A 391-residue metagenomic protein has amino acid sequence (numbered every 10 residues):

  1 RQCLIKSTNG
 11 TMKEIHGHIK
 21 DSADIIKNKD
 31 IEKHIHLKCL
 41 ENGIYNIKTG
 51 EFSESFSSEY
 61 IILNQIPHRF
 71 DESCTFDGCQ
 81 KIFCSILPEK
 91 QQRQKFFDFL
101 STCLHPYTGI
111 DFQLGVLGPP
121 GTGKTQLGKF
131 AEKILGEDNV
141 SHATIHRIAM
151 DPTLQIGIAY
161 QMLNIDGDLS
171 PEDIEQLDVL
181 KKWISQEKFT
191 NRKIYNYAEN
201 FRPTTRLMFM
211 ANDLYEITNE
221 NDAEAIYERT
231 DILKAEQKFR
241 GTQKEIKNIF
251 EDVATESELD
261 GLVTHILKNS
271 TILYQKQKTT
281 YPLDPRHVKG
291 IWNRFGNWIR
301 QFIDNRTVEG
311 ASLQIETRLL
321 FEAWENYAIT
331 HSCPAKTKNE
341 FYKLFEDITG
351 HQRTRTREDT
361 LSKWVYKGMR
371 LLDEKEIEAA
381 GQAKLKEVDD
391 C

Functional and structural regions predicted by a protein language model:
R1-K81, S85, I156, E172 (+7 more regions): N-terminal nucleic-acid engagement/recognition segments and initiation subdomains in replication, restriction
Q2, N9, L135-D138, H142-T153 (+6 more regions): Positively charged interface segments
I15-H18, K29-C39, Q94-F99, F112-G115 (+5 more regions): Short coil/turn segments at secondary-structure boundaries
I31-E32, K38-Y160, D231-K234, I266 (+4 more regions): P-loop NTPase catalytic core of nucleic-acid-dependent motor ATPases
L127-F130, Q161, E175-W183, A225-R229 (+2 more regions): Alpha-helical scaffold elements adjacent to nucleotide-binding pockets in ATP/GTP-utilizing enzyme cores
L154-N196: Conserved nucleotide-sensing/catalytic segment adjacent to the nucleotide-binding pocket in NTP-handling enzymes
I165-D166, T205-N212: Structural recognition of the conserved hydrophobic beta-strand(s) that form the central parallel beta-sheet of P-loop
E256-W298: Phosphate-handling catalytic cores of nucleic-acid transaction enzymes
